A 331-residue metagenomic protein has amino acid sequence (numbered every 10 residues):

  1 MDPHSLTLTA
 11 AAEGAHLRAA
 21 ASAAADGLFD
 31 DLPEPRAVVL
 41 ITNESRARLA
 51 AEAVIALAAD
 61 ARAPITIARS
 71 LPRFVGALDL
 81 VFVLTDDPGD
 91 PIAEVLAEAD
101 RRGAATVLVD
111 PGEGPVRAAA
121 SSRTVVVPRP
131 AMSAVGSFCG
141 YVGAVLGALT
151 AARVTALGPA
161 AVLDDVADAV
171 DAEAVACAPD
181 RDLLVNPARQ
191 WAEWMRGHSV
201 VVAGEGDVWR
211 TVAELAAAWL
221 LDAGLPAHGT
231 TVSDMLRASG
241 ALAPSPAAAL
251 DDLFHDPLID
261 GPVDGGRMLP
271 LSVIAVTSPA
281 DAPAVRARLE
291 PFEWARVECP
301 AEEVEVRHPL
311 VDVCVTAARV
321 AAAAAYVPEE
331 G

Functional and structural regions predicted by a protein language model:
M1-S22, A104, D110-G112, V116-R123 (+3 more regions): Phosphate-moiety recognition in structured ligand-binding domains
D2-H4, T9-A10, A15-P35, A151-P257: Active-site phosphate/pyrophosphate-binding segments
A12, L49, G136, G140 (+6 more regions): Conserved active-site and cofactor/substrate-binding residues in soluble primary-metabolism enzymes
P33-D171, V276-S278: Glycine-rich phosphate-binding loops that contact phosphosugars or nucleotide phosphates
L49-E52, A56, G143-A151, E214 (+2 more regions): Short, hydrophobic/amphipathic alpha-helical patches that form generic packing surfaces within helical domains
A53-T66, A217-H228, P291-F292: Short helix-loop-beta junction
I65-L71, V109-P111, L225-A238, W294-R307: A generic structural motif
E94-E98, A216, A284-V285: A short acidic, amphipathic alpha-helical/loop segment
